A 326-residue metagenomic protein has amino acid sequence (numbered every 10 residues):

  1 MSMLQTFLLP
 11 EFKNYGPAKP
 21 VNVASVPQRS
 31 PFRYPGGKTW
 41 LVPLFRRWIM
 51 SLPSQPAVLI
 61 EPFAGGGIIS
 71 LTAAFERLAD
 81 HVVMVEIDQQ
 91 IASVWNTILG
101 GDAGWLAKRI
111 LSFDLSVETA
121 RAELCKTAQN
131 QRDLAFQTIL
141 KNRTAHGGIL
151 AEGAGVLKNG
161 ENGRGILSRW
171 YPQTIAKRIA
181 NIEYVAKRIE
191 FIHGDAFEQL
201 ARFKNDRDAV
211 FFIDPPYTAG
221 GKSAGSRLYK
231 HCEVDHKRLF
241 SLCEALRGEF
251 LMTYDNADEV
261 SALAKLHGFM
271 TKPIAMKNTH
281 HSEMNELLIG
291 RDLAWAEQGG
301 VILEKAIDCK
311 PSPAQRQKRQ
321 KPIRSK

Functional and structural regions predicted by a protein language model:
M1-A79, G194-V210, Y217-K326: Class I S-adenosyl-L-methionine
L4-W48, P53-S54, I98-F212, P216-G225 (+1 more regions): SAM-dependent nucleic-acid methyltransferase catalytic core
S54-L115: Conserved S-adenosyl-L-methionine
D88-I91, R143-A145, Y217, L293: Short, flexible active-site-adjacent loop segments at beta-strand->alpha-helix junctions, enriched in small/polar
